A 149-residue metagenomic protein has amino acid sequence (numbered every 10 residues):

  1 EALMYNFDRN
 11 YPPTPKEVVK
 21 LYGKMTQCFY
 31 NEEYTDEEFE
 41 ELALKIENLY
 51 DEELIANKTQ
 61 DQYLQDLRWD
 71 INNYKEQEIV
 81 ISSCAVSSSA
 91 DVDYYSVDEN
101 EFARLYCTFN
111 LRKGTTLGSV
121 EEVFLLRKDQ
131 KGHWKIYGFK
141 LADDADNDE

Functional and structural regions predicted by a protein language model:
E1, L117-E149: Short beta-strand edge/turn micro-motifs at domain boundaries
E1-K75: Core segments of small alpha/beta cavity-forming domains
V18, A103, V120-E122: Hydrophobic core residues within well-ordered beta-strands of beta-rich domains
E38, K58, Q62, S87 (+2 more regions): Generic preference for flexible, low-structure residues
Q62-W69, S89-A90, W134, D144-E149: Noncatalytic linker/hinge segments flanking ATPase motor cores
Q65-K113: Surface-exposed, charged secondary-structure patches
